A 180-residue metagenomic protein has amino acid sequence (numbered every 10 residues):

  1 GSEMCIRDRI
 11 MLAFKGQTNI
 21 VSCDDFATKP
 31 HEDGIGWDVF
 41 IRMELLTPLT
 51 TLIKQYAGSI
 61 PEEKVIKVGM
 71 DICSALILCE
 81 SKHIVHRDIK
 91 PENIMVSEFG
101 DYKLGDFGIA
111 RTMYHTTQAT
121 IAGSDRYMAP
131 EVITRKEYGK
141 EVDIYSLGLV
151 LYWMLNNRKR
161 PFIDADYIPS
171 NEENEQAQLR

Functional and structural regions predicted by a protein language model:
G1-I6: Short, small-residue-biased leader/transition segments that mark boundaries at the very start of proteins
S22-W37: Short beta-strand micro-motifs within the conserved protein kinase catalytic domain, predominantly in the N-lobe
G34-L49: Conserved short submotifs of the Hanks-type protein kinase catalytic core that shape the nucleotide-binding pocket
V68-G69: Activation segment signature within eukaryotic-like protein kinase domains
E80-V96: Catalytic-loop of the protein kinase fold
D143: Conserved catalytic-loop aspartate of Hanks-type protein kinases
